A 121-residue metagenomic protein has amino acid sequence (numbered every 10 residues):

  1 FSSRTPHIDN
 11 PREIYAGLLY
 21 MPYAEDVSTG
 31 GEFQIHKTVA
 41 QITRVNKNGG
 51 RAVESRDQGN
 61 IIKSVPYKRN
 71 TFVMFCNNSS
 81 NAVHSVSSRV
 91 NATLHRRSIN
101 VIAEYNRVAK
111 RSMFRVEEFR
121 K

Functional and structural regions predicted by a protein language model:
F1-E118: Catalytic core of non-heme Fe(II) oxygenases with the double-stranded beta-helix
